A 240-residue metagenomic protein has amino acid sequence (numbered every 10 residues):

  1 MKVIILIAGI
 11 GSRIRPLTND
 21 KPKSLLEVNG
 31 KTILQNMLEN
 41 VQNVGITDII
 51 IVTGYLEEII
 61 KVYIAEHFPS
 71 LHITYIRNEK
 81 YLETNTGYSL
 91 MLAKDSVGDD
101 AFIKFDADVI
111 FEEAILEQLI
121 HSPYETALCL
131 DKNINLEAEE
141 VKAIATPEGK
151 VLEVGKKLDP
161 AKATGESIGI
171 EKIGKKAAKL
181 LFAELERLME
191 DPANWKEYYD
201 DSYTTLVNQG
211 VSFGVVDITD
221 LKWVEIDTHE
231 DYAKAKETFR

Functional and structural regions predicted by a protein language model:
M1, T164-R240: Conserved alpha/beta core of the MobA/IspD/sugar-nucleotide pyrophosphorylase nucleotidyltransferase superfamily
M1-T18: N-terminal nucleotide-binding beta1-loop-alpha1 segment
K2-I5, K31-D100, D191-A193: Conserved N-terminal catalytic core of the sugar/cofactor nucleotidyltransferase
D20-Q35: Short catalytic helix/loop segments, enriched in acidic residues and glycine and frequently bearing histidine
S24, H72-T74, K150, S212-G214: Conserved beta-strand segments of alpha/beta enzyme cores
L25, A143-A145, V215: A structural signal for short hydrophobic beta-strand segments in well-ordered beta-sheet cores
A65-V141: Conserved beta-loop-beta/alpha segment of the NTase-like Rossmann-fold superfamily that binds/positions NTPs
E112-M189: Conserved core of the sugar-phosphate nucleotidyltransferase
